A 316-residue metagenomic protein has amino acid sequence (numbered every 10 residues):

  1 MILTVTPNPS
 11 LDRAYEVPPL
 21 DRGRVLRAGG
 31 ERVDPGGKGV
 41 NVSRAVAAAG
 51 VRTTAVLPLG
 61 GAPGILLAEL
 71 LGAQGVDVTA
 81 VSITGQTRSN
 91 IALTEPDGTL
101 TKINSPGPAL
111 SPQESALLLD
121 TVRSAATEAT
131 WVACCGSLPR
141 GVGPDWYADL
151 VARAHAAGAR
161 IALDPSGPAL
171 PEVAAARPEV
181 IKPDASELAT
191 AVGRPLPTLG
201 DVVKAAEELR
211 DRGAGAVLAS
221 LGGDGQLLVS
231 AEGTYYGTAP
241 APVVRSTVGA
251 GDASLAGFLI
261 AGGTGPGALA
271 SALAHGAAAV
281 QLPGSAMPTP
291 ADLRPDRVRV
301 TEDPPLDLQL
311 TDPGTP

Functional and structural regions predicted by a protein language model:
M1-V56, I65-L66, V243, L306-P316: Glycine-rich phosphate/adenosyl-contacting loop at the front of the ribokinase-like
I2, R52-T54, V78, I161 (+1 more regions): Hydrophobic anchor at the start of a short beta-strand that flanks the dinucleotide cofactor-binding loop
R24, A47-T130, D296-P316: Conserved N-terminal subdomain of the carbohydrate kinase-like
A47, H155, L259, G263: Gly/Ala-rich phosphate-binding loop of Rossmann-like dinucleotide-binding domains, activating on the conserved
K102-N104, A129-S137, D164, K182-E187: Short beta-strands and strand-loop turn motifs
P108-S111, L138-V142, A169-E172, T190 (+2 more regions): Short, small-residue-enriched loops and turns at beta-alpha junctions that line or gate enzyme active sites
D145-R160, P165-E232: Conserved phosphate/ATP/ADP-binding segment of small-molecule kinases
E208, R212-G223, A231, T238-T301 (+1 more regions): Conserved post-catalytic alpha-helical subdomain immediately downstream of the catalytic base and nucleotide-binding
